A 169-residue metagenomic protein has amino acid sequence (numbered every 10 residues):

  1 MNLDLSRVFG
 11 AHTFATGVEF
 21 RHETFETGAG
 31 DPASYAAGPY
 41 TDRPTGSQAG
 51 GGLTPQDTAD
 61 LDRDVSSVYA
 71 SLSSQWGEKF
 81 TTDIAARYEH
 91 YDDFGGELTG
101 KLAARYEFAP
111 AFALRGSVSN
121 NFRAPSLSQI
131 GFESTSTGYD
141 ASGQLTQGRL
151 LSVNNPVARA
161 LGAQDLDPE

Functional and structural regions predicted by a protein language model:
M1, L53-T58, A85-H90, A160-Q164: Extracellular loop and loop/strand-boundary signature of outer-membrane beta-barrel proteins
M1-T81: Outer-membrane beta-barrel transmembrane domain signature of Gram-negative proteins, especially the mid-to-C-terminal
D4-S6, Y69-S73, K101-A103, S117 (+1 more regions): Outer-membrane beta-barrel architecture
F9, F20-E26, S66, A86-D92 (+2 more regions): Transmembrane beta-strands of outer-membrane beta-barrel pores
F14-T16, T82-I84, G100, L114-G116: Transmembrane beta-strands of outer-membrane beta-barrel proteins
H22-A29, S34, P39-Y40, D93-E97 (+3 more regions): Outer-membrane beta-barrel proteins
D57-D64, A111, N121-E169: Outer-membrane beta-barrel signature, preferentially recognizing the C-terminal barrel domain of Gram-negative
R105-N120: Long amphipathic alpha-helical scaffold regions
